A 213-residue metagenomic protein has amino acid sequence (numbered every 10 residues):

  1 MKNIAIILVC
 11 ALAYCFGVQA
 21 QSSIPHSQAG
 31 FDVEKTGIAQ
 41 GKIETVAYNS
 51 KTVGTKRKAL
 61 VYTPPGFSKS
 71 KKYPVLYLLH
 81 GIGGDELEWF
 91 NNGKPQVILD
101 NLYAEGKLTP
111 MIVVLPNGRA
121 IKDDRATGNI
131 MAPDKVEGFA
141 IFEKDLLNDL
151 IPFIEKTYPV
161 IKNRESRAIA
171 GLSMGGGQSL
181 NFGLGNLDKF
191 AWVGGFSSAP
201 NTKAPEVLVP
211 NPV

Functional and structural regions predicted by a protein language model:
M1-A5: Positively charged n-region of N-terminal signal peptides that target proteins for export
I7-C15: Bacterial N-terminal signal peptides
F16-A20: Sec/Tat signal peptide C-region and signal peptidase I cleavage site
Q21-V213: Non-catalytic cap/lid and distal C-terminal segments of serine-dependent acyl enzymes
